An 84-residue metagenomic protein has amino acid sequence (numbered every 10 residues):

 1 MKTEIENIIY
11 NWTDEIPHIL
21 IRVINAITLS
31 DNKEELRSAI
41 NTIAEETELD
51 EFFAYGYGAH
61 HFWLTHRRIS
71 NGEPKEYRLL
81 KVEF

Functional and structural regions predicted by a protein language model:
E4-T28: N-terminal acidic leader/helix
I21-L80: Acidic, low-complexity, intrinsically disordered interaction modules
